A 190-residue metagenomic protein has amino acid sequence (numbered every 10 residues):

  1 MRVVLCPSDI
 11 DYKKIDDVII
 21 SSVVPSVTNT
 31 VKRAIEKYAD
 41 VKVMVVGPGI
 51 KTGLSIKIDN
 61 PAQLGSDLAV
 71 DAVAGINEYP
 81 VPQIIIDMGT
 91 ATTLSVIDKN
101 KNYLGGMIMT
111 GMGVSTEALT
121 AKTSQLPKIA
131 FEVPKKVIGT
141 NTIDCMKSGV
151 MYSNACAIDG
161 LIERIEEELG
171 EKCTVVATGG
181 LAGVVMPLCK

Functional and structural regions predicted by a protein language model:
M1-Q83, K99-K190: Nucleotide/phosphate-binding catalytic cleft detector across ATP-hydrolyzing and phosphate-transferring enzymes
V70, T90-T92: Short, glycine/acidic-enriched loop or turn micro-motifs at the edges of active sites
I85, T92-I97: Short beta-strand scaffold segments in enzyme catalytic cores
